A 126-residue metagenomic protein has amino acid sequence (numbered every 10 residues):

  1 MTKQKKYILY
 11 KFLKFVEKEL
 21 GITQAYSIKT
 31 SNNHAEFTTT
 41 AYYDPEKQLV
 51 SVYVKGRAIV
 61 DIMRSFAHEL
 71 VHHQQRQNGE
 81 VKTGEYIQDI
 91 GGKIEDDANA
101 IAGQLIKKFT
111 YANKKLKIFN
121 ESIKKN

Functional and structural regions predicted by a protein language model:
M1, L20-A35, G56: Hydrophobic or amphipathic, alpha-helical segments that drive membrane association/targeting
T2-Q24: Zn2+-dependent metallopeptidase catalytic core
L9, V16, I28, V50-V52 (+1 more regions): Hydrophobic beta-strand residues in large extracellular and virion-surface proteins
S31-V60, H73-Q77: Active-site scaffold of zinc-dependent metalloenzymes
V60-R64, R76-Q104, K114: Post-HEXXH active-site segment of zinc metalloproteases
H68, H72: Histidine-centered divalent metal-coordination motifs
K107-N126: Long, well-structured alpha-helical subdomains associated with metal-dependent extracellular/ecto-lumenal hydrolases
